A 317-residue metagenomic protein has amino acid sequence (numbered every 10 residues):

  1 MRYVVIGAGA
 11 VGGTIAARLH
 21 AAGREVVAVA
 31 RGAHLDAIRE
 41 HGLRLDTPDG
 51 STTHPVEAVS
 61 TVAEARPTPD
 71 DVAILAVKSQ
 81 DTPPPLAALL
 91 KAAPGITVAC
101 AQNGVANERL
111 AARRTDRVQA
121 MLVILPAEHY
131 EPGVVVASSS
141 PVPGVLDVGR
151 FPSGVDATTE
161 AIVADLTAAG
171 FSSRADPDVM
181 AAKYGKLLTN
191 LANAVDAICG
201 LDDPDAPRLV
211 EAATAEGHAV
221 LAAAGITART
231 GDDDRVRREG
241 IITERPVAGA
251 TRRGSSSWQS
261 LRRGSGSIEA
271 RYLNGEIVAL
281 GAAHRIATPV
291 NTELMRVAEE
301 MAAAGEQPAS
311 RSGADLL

Functional and structural regions predicted by a protein language model:
M1-S51: NAD(P)+-binding Rossmann beta1-loop-alpha1 motif at the extreme N-terminus of oxidoreductases
Y3, E25-V27, I96-V98, V118-Q119 (+1 more regions): Hydrophobic anchor at the start of a short beta-strand that flanks the dinucleotide cofactor-binding loop
A17, A21, A87-K91, R113 (+2 more regions): Short, well-ordered alpha-helices that flank and scaffold nucleotide-derived cofactor binding pockets
T52-V135: Rossmann-like NAD(P)(H) cofactor-binding subdomain of soluble oxidoreductases
T68, N103-G185, L191-A192: Rossmann-fold dinucleotide-binding core
V134-R150, V195-D203, G254-R262: Helix-loop-beta segment of a Rossmann-like dinucleotide-binding subdomain
M180-A219, R245-G249, R253: Active-site-proximal catalytic alpha-helix in oxidoreductases
E211, A215-L317: NAD(P)-dependent Rossmann-like dehydrogenase/reductase catalytic/cofactor-binding core
